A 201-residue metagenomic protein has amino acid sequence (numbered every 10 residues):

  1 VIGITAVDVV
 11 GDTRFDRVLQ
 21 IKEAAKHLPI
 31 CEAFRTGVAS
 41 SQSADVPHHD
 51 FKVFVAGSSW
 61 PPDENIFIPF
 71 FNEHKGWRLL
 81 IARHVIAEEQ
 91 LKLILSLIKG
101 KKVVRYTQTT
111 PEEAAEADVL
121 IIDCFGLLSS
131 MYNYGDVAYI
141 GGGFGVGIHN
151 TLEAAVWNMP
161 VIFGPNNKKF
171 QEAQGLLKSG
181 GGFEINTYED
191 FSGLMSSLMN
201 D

Functional and structural regions predicted by a protein language model:
V1-D201: Nucleotide-activated sugar donor-binding and catalytic core shared by glycosyltransferases and related lipid-linked
